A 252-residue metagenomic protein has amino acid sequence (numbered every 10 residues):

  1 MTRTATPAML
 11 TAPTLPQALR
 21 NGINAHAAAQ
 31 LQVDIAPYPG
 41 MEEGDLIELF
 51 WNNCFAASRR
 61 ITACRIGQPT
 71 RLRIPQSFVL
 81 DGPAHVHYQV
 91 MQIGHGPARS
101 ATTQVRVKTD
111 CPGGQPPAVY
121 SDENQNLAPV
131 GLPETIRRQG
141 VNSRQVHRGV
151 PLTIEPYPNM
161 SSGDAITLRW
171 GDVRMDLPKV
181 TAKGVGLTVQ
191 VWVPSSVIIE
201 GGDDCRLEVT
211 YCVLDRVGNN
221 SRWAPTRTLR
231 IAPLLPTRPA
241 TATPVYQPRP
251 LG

Functional and structural regions predicted by a protein language model:
M1-G252: Intrinsically disordered, low-complexity linker/tail regions enriched in polar/charged residues
